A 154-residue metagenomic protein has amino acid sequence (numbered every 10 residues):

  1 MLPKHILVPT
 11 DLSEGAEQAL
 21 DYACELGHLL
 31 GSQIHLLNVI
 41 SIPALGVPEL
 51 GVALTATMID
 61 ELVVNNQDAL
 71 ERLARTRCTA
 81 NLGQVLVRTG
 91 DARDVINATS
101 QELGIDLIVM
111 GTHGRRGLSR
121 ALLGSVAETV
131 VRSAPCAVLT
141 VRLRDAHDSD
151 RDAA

Functional and structural regions predicted by a protein language model:
M1-A53, R144-A146, A154: Small/aliphatic-rich secondary-structure junction motif
M1-L2, G15, Y22, R75-I108 (+1 more regions): Structural beta-alpha unit
P9, R88, G111: Conserved residues at the C-terminal ends of beta-strands
H35-L37, Q84-R88, L139: General small-molecule cofactor/ligand-binding pocket signal
L54-D68: A short acidic, glycine-rich active-site loop that binds or catalyzes chemistry on phosphate/adenosine moieties
A69-L70, I96: Generic hydrophobic, amphipathic alpha-helix propensity
A98-S149, A154: Gly/Ser-rich helix-loop-strand patches that form or flank binding pockets for ribonucleotide-derived cofactors
